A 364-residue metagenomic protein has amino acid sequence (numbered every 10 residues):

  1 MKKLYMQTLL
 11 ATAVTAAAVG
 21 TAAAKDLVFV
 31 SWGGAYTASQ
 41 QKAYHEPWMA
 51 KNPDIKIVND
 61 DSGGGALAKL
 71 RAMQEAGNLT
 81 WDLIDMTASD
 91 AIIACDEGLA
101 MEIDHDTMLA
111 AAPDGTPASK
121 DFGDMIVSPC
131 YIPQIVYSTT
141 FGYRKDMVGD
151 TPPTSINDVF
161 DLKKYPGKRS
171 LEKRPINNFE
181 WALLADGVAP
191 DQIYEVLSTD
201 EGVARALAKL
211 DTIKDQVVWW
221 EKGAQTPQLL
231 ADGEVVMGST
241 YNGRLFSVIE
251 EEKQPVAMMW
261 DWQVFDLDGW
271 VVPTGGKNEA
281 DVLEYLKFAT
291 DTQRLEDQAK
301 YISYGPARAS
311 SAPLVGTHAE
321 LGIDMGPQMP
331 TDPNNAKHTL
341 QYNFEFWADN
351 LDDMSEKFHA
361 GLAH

Functional and structural regions predicted by a protein language model:
A18-A24: Sec/Tat signal peptide C-region and signal peptidase I cleavage site
K25-I93: Early extracytoplasmic/lumenal segment of secretory-pathway proteins
G34-Q41, T80-W81, M86-A91, C95-Q225: Extracytoplasmic ligand-binding site segments that recognize negatively charged/polar headgroups
N78-D85, W219-W220, V236-Y241, A257: Paired acidic/hydrophobic, glycine-rich loop segments that form the ligand-binding mouth/hinge of periplasmic-binding
D90-I93, M237-Q254: A ligand-binding cleft/hinge motif common to bilobed small-molecule-binding domains
V203-T212, E250-T274, L321: Periplasmic-binding protein-like
D268, P273-H338: Mature extracytoplasmic/periplasmic domains
T331-H364: Conserved C-terminal helix/tail region of periplasmic/extracytoplasmic solute-binding proteins
